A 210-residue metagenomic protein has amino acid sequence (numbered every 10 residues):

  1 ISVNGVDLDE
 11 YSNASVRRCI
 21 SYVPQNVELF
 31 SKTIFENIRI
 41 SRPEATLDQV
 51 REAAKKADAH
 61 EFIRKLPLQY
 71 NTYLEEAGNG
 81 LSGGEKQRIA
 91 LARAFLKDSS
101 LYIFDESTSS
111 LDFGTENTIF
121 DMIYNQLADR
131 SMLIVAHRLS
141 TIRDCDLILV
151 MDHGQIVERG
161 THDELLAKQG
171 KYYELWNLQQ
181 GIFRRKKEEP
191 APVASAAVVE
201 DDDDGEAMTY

Functional and structural regions predicted by a protein language model:
S2, E10, R17-R18, F35-E76 (+2 more regions): ABC ATPase nucleotide-binding domain helical subdomain, centered on the C-loop/LSGGQ "ABC signature"
A14, I20-P24, L133: ABC nucleotide-binding domain signature
K65-Q69, D121, R143-Y210: C-terminal portion of ABC ATPase nucleotide-binding domains
L91, V135: Hydrophobic anchor residue at the start of the ABC signature
L96-S100, D129: A short, proline-enriched helix->beta-strand linker immediately N-terminal to the Walker B motif in ABC-type P-loop
Y102-E106: Catalytic Walker B motif of ABC-type/P-loop ATPase nucleotide-binding domains
E116-A128, S140: Helical segment within the ABC ATPase nucleotide-binding domain
